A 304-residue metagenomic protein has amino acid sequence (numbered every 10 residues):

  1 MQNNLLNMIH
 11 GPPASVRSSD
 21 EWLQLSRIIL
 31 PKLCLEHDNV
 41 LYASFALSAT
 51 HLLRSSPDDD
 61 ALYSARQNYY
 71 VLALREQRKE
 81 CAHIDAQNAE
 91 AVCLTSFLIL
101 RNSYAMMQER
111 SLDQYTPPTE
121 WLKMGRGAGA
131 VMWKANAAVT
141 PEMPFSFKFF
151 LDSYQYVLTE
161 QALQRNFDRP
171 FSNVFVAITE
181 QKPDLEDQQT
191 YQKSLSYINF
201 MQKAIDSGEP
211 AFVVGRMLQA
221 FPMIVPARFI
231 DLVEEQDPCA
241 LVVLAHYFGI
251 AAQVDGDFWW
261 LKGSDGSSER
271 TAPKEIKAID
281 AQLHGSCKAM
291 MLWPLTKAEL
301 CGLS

Functional and structural regions predicted by a protein language model:
M1-I84, F248, Q253, M290 (+1 more regions): Amphipathic alpha-helical dimerization/protein-protein interaction segment
L5-N7, F45, R54-Q67, L98 (+3 more regions): Amphipathic repeat-derived elements
E21-L41, D60-Q67, Q87-N88, Q114-K123 (+2 more regions): Extended, leucine-rich alpha-helical cores of fungal transcription factors
Q24-L25, L53, Q108, F212 (+2 more regions): General secondary-structure edge motif
F45, V92, S96-I99, L241 (+1 more regions): TPR repeat positional signature
S56, E109-L112, F258: Short amphipathic alpha-helical interface patches used for protein-protein assembly/oligomerization
N68-Y70, Q77-S146: Internal, conserved structured core segments that host functional sites
P117-N136, M143-S304: C-terminal effector modules of eukaryotic transcription factors
